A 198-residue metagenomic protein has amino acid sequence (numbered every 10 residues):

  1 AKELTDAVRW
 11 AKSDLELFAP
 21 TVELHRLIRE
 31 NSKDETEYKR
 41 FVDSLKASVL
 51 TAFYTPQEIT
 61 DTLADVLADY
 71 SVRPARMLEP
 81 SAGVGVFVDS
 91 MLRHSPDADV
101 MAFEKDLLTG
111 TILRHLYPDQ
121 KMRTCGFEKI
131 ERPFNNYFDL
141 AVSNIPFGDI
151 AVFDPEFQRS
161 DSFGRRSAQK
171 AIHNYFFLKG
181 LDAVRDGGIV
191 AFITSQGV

Functional and structural regions predicted by a protein language model:
A1-L116, Q120: Class I S-adenosyl-L-methionine
L63, F103-L107, A168-V198: Conserved Class I SAM-dependent methyltransferase catalytic core
L108, I130, G148-I150: Active-site loop signature of alpha/beta-hydrolase-fold enzymes
D119-F127: Conserved SAM-binding strand-loop segment of SAM-dependent methyltransferases
R132-V142: A short acidic, Gly/Pro-enriched loop at the edge of an enzyme's catalytic core that lines a small-molecule cofactor
V142-F147, I193: Amphipathic alpha-helical repeat scaffolds
I145-F176, V198: Mobile active-site "lid"/loop adjacent to the S-adenosyl-L-methionine
